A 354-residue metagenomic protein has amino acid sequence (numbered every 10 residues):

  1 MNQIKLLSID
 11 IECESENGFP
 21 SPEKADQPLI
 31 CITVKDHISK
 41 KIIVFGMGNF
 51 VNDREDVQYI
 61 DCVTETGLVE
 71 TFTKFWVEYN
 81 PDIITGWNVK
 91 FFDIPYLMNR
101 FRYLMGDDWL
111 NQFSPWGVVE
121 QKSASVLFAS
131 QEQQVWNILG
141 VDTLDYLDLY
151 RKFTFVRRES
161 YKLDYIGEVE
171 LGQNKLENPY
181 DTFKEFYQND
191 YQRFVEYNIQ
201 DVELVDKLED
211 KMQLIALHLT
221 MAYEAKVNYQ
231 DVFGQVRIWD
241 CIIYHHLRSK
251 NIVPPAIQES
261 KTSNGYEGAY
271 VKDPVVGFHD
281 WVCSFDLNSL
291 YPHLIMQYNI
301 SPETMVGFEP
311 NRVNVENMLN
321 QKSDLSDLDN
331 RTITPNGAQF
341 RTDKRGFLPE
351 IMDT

Functional and structural regions predicted by a protein language model:
M1-I83: Conserved RNase H-like, two-metal-ion catalytic cores of nucleic-acid enzymes
M1-N17, F113, G117-S130, Q134-W136 (+1 more regions): Extended, Lys/Arg-enriched charged tracts that mediate electrostatic binding to polyanionic substrates
E16-F19, I43, I94-P95, K152-T154 (+6 more regions): Short helix/loop capping segments that flank catalytic or ligand/cofactor-binding pockets
E23-D26, P95-D108, A222-Y223, Q297-T304: Short secondary-structure boundary/capping segments
G46, V51-R158: Conserved DEDDh/DEDDy metal-dependent 3′-5′ exonuclease domain
E78-D93, L139-V236: Acidic, Mg2+-coordinating catalytic module of metal-dependent nucleases/exonucleases that use a two-metal-ion mechanism
D181-E303, F308-E309: Common nucleic-acid-contacting/processivity interface regions adjacent to the catalytic cores of nucleic-acid enzymes
W281, L287-T354: Helical catalytic core of nucleic-acid polymerases
